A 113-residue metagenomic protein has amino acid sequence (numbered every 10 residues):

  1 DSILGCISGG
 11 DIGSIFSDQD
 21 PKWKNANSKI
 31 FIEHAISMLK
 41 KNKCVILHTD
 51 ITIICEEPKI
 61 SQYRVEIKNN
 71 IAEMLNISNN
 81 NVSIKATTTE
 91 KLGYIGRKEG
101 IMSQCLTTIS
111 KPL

Functional and structural regions predicted by a protein language model:
S2-E66, M74-L75: RNase III-family endoribonuclease catalytic core
L4, G9-I12, K85, L92-I95 (+1 more regions): Short glycine-rich loop/turn motifs that provide flexible caps or phosphate-binding loops at active sites
Q19, I60, I84, K91 (+1 more regions): A broad, structure-centric signal for solvent-exposed, well-ordered loop/edge residues that line or flank functional
W23-N27, N79, Y94, S110: Aromatic-residue detector
S28, N81-K85, L113: Short C-terminal domain-edge/linker segments immediately following a structured domain
D50-C55, V65-I95: Short, conserved loop-to-beta-strand elements that form functional interface hotspots
I95-L113: C-terminal edge-of-domain segments
